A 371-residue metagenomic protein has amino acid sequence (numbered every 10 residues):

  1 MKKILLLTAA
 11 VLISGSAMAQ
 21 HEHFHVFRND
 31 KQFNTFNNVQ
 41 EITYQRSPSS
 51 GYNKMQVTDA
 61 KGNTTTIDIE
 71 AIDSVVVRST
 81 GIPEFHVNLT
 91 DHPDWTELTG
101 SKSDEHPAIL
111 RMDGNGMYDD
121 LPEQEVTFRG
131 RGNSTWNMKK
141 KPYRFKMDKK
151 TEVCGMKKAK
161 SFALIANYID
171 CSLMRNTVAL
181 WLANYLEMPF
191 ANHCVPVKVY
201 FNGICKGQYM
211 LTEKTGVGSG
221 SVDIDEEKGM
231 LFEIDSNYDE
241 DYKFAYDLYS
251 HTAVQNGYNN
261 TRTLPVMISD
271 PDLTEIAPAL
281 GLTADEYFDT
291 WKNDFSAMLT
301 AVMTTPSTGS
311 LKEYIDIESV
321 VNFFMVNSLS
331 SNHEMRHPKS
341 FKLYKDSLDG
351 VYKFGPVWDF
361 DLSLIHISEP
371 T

Functional and structural regions predicted by a protein language model:
I4-I13: Sec-dependent N-terminal signal peptides
G15-A19: Sec/Tat signal peptide C-region and signal peptidase I cleavage site
Q20-H25: Cleaved targeting-peptide boundary
K31-F33, T64, G116, C205: Short, solvent-exposed loop/turn motifs
F36-S47, D68-V77: Structured surface patches comprising rigid loops and adjacent beta-strands/short helices at the edges of well-ordered
V77-S368: Phosphate/dinucleotide-binding and metal-coordinating scaffold of catalytic cores in nucleotide-dependent enzymes
